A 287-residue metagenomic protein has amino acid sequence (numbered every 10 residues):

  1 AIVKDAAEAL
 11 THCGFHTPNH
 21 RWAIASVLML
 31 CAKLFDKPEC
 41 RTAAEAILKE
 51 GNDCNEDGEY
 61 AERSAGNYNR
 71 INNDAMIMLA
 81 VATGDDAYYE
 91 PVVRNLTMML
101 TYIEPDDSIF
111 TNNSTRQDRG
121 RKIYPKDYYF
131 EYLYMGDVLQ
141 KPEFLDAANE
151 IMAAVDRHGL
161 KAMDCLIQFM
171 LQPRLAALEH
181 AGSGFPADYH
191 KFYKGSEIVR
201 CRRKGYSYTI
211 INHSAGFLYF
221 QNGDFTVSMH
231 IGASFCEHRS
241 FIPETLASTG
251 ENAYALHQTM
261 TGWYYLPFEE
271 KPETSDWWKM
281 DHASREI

Functional and structural regions predicted by a protein language model:
A1-E90: Aromatic-lined, polymer-binding surfaces characteristic of secreted/periplasmic polysaccharide-degrading enzymes
A87-I287: Extended polysaccharide-engagement surfaces of secreted carbohydrate-active enzymes
